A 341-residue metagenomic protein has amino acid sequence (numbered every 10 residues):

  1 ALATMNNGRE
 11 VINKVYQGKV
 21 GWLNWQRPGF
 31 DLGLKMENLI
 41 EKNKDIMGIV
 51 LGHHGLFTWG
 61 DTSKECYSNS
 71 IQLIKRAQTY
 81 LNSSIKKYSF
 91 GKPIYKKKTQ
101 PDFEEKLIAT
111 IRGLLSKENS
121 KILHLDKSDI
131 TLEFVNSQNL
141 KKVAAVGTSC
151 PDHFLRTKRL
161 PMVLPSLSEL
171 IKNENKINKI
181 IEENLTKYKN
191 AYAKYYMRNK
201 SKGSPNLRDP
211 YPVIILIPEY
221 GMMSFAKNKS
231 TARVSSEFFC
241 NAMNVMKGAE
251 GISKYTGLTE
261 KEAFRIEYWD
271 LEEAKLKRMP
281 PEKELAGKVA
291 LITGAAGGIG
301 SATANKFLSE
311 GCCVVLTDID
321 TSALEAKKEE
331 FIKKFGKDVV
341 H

Functional and structural regions predicted by a protein language model:
A1-A290, A302: Glycine-rich flexible loops
K19, D45, G311, K337-V339: A generic structural signal for alpha->beta connector loops
N38, N305, S309, E329: Short, well-ordered alpha-helices that flank and scaffold nucleotide-derived cofactor binding pockets
I214, V314, T321, V339-H341: Hydrophobic anchor at the start of a short beta-strand that flanks the dinucleotide cofactor-binding loop
K283-V315: Canonical Rossmann dinucleotide-binding motif of NAD(H)/NADP(H)-dependent dehydrogenases/reductases, specifically
I299, L324-K327, F331: Generic hydrophobic, amphipathic alpha-helix propensity
E310-K327: Conserved glycine-rich Rossmann-like NAD(P)H-binding loop of the short-chain dehydrogenase/reductase
F331-H341: Rossmann-fold cofactor-recognition segment
